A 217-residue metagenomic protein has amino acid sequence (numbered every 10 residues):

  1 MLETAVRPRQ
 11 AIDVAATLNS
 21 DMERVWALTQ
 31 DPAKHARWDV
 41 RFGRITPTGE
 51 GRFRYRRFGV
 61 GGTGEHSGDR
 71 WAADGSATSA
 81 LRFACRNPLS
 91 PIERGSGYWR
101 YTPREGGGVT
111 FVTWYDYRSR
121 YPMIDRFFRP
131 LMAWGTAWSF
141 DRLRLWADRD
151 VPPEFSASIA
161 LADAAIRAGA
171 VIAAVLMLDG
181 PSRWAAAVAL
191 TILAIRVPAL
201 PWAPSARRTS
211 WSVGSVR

Functional and structural regions predicted by a protein language model:
L2-A5, R104-R217: Terminal "cap-and-tail" regions of soluble proteins that handle hydrophobic small molecules
L2-R24: Terminal, regulation- and interaction-focused segments at domain boundaries
R9-T17, R94-S96, G108-V112: Intrinsic-disorder/low-complexity, polar/charged segments enriched in Ser/Thr/Lys/Arg/Asp/Glu/Gln
Q10, S20, R86, I124-R129: Residue-level detector of alpha-helix boundaries and kinks
V14, W38-R41, L145-P152: Charged, solvent-exposed alpha-helical segments that act as regulatory interaction surfaces
L18-D39: Amphipathic alpha-helical segments
A36, V40-P47, G51, R56-G108 (+3 more regions): Hydrophobic-ligand binding "helix-grip"
